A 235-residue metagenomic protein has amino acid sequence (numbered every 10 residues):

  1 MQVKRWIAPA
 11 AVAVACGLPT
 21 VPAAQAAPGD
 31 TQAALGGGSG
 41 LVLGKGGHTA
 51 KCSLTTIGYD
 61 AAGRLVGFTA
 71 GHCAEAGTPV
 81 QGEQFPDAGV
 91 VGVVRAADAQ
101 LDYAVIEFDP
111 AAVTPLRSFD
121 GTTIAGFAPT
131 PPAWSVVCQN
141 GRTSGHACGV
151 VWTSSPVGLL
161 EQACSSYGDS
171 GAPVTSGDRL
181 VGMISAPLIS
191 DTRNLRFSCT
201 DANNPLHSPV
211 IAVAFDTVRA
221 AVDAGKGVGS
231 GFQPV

Functional and structural regions predicted by a protein language model:
M1-A26: Secretory targeting and sorting signals
V12, C16-V21, V136-Q139, C148 (+2 more regions): Primarily hydrophobic membrane-targeting regions of prokaryotic envelope proteins
V14-T20, T56-I57, V66, G225: Hydrophobic alpha-helical membrane segments, chiefly transmembrane helices and signal peptide h-regions, characterized
A27-G58: N-terminal activation segment of mature serine protease catalytic domains
K45-K51, G158-Y167: Short, Gly/Ser/Thr-enriched beta-strand-loop segments that form substrate-interacting elements of hydrolase/peptidase
G47-S155, T175-G177: Serine endopeptidase catalytic core focused on the charge-relay Asp
F108-G121, I189-V235: C-terminal cap/linker of serine protease catalytic domains
C164-L188, T192: Catalytic nucleophile loop of clan PA
